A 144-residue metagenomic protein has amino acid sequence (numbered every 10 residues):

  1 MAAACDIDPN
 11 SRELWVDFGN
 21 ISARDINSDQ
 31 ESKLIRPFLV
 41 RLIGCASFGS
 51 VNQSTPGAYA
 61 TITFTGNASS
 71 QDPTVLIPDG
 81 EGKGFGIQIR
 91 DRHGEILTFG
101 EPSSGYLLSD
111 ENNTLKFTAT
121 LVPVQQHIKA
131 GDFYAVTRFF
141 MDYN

Functional and structural regions predicted by a protein language model:
M1-N144: Mature extracellular/passenger domains of Gram-negative fimbrial/pilin and adhesin proteins
